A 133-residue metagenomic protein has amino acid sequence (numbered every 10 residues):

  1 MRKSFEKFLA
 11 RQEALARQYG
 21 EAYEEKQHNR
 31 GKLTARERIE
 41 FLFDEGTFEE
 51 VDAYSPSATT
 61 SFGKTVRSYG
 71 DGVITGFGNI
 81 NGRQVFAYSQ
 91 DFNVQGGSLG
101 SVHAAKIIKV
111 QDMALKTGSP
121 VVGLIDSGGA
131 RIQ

Functional and structural regions predicted by a protein language model:
M1-Q133: Terminal-region recognition feature
